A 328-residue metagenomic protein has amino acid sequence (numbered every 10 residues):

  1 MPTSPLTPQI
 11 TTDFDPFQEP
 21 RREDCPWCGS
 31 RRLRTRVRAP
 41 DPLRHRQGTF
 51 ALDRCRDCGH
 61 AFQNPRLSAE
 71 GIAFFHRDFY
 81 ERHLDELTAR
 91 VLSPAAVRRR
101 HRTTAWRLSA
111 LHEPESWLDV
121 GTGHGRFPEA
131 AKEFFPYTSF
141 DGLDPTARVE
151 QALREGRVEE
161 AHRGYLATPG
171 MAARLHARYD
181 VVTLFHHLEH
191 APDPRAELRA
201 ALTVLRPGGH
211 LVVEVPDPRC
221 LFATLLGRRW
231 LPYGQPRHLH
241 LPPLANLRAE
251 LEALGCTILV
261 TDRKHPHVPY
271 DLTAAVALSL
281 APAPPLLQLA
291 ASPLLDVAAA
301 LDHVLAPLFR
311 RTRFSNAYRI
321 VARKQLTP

Functional and structural regions predicted by a protein language model:
T3-T88: N-terminal juxtadomain amphipathic helix that follows a signal peptide/anchor or precedes a small N-terminal auxiliary
Q9-E23, R38-R46, R263-P328: A C-terminal cap/extension of S-adenosyl-L-methionine-dependent methyltransferases that defines the acceptor-substrate
F14-F17, R21-R22, R100-L226, L239-A253 (+1 more regions): Conserved SAM-binding loop
P26-R34, L247-R263: A SAM-dependent methyltransferase catalytic signature shared across enzymes that methylate proteins
S68, Y165-L166, K264: Residue-level "edge-of-site" marker
E70, C220, P266-H267: Positions that flank functional sites
F79-T88, L226-Q235, A275-P285: Short glycine/proline- and charge-enriched loop/turn segments that cap or connect secondary-structure elements
L87-T103: Conserved SAM-binding loop and adjacent beta-strand
